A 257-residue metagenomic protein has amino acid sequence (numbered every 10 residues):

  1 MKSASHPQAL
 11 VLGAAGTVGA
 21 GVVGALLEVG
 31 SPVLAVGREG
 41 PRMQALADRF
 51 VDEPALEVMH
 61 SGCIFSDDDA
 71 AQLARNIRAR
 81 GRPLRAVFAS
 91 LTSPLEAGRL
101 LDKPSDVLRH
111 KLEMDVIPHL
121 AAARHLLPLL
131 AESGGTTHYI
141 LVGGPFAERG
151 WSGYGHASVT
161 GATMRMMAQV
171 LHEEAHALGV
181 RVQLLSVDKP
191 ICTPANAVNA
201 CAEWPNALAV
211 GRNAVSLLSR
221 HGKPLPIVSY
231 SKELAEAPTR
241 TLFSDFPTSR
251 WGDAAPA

Functional and structural regions predicted by a protein language model:
A15-G16: Conserved glycine-rich cofactor-binding loop
G30-A45: Conserved glycine-rich Rossmann-like NAD(P)H-binding loop of the short-chain dehydrogenase/reductase
F50-D68: Rossmann-fold cofactor-recognition segment
A79, M114-G134: Amphipathic alpha-helical dimer-interface segment in Rossmann-like NAD(P)H-dependent oxidoreductases
F88-A97: Conserved NAD(P)H cofactor-binding loop of Rossmann-fold oxidoreductase domains
L101-L120: Catalytic Tyr-X3-Lys loop
V107, K111, A131-M164, A168-Q169 (+2 more regions): Catalytic loop of short-chain dehydrogenase/reductase
A177-W251, P256-A257: C-terminal helical subdomain
